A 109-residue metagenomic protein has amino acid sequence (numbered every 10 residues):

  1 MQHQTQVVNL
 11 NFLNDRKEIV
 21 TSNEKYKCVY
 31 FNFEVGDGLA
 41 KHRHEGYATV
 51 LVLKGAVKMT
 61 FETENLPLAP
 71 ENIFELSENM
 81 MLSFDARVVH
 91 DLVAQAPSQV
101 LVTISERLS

Functional and structural regions predicted by a protein language model:
M1-V29, I73-E78: A short, N-terminal "cap"/entry segment at the start of jelly-roll beta-barrel domains of the cupin/DSBH fold
K25, K54, P97: ATP/adenylate-binding site constellation spanning eukaryotic-like Ser/Thr protein kinases, ABC-transporter
K27, K58-T60, D91, L101: General beta-strand recognition
K27-H44, L76: Conserved short histidine dyad/triad with adjacent acidic residue
V29, G38-L39, G55-F61, M81-L82: Short beta-strand segments in beta-sandwich/barrel cores
G46-E64: Glycine- and acidic-residue-biased ligand/ion/polar-headgroup-sensing regions
E64-A86: Short acidic-glycine-tyrosine-enriched beta hairpin
E75-S77, D85-S109: Ligand-binding loop in jelly-roll beta-barrel domains
